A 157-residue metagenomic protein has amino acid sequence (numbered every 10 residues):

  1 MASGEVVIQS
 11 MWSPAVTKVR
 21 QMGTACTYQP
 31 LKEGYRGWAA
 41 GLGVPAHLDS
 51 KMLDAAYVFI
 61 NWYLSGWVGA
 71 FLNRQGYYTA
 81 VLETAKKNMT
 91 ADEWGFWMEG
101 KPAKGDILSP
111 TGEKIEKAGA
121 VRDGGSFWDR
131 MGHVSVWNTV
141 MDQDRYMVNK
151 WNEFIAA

Functional and structural regions predicted by a protein language model:
M1-L31: Ligand-binding pocket segment of bilobal, Venus flytrap-like solute-binding proteins
S3, M11-P14, G43, D54-V58 (+5 more regions): Extracytoplasmic/secreted proteins, especially bacterial periplasmic and envelope-associated proteins
E5, R20-G23, Y63-W67, G76 (+1 more regions): Sec/Tat-exported extracytoplasmic proteins
P14-T17, G34-R36, D49-S50, L64-W67: Solvent-exposed loop/turn segments at secondary-structure junctions within structured extracellular/periplasmic domains
M22-A46: Periplasmic-binding protein-like
P45-D123: Mature extracytoplasmic/periplasmic domains
E113-A157: Conserved C-terminal helix/tail region of periplasmic/extracytoplasmic solute-binding proteins
